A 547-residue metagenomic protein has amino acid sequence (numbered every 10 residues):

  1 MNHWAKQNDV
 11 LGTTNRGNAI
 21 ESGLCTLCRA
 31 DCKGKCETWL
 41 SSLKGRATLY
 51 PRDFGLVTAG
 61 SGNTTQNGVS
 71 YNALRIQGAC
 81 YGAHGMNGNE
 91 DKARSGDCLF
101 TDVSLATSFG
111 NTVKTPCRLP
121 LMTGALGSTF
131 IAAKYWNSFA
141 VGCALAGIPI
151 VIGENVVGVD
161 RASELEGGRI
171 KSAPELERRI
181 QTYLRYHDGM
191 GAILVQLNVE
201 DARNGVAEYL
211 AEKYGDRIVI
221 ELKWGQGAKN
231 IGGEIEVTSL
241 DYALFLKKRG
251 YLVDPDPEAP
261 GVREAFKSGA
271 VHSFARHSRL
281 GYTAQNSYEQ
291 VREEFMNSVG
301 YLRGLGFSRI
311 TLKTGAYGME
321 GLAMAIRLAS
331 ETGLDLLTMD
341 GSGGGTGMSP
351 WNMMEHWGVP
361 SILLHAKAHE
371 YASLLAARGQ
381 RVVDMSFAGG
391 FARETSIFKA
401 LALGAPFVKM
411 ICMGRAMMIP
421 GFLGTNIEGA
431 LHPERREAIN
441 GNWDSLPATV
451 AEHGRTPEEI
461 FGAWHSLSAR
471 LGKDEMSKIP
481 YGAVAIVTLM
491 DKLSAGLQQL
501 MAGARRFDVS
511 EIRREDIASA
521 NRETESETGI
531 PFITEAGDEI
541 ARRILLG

Functional and structural regions predicted by a protein language model:
M1-C117, I131-Y135, V141-A144, P149 (+6 more regions): Conserved, well-structured core domains of diverse proteins
L119-G124, I148-E154, G191-L197, I218-W224 (+4 more regions): Hydrophobic faces of well-ordered beta-strands that scaffold small-molecule active sites in alpha/beta enzyme cores
T123, C143, L337, A400 (+1 more regions): Conserved, mostly hydrophobic/aromatic
L126-S128, N155-V157, Q196-A202, G225-K229 (+4 more regions): Active-site beta-loop-alpha junctions enriched in small/polar residues
D188-A202, L210-A211, E370, G441-V450: Phosphate/diphosphate-binding loops
R217-G225, I231, I235-Y317: Metal-dependent enolase-superfamily TIM-barrel catalytic cores that perform enediolate-based chemistry
G227, S298, G414-R505, S519 (+2 more regions): Ligand-binding clefts of soluble mixed alpha/beta catalytic domains
V271-R470: Glycine-rich phosphate/ribose-binding loops and adjacent secondary-structure elements that form binding surfaces
